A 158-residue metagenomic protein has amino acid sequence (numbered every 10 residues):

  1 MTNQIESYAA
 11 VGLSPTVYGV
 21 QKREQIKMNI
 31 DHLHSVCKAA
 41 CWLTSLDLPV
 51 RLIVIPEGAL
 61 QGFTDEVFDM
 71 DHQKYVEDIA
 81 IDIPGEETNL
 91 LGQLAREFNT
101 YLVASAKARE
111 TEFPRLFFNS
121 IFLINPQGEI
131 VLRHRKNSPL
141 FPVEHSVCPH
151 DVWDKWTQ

Functional and structural regions predicted by a protein language model:
Q4-I26, V54, S120, R133-R135: Active-site-proximal beta-strand elements of phosphoester/diester hydrolases
V17-M28, D69-M70, A80, H145-H150: Acidic/histidine-rich helix-loop elements that form or flank divalent-metal/phosphate-binding sites at the catalytic
V20-Q21, T64-D78, F113-L123: Surface-exposed, active-site-proximal loop segments in enzymatic domains
I26-A39, P84-N89: Well-ordered, non-membrane alpha-helical segments in soluble/globular domains
V36-H72, A95, L102-V103: Active-site beta-strand/loop signature of hydrolases that rely on acidic residues for catalysis
K74-N89, D154-W156: A short acidic, glycine-rich active-site loop that binds or catalyzes chemistry on phosphate/adenosine moieties
D82-R109: A short, hydrophobic beta-strand-centered structural micro-motif
R109-Q158: Active-site catalytic loop in hydrolytic enzyme cores
